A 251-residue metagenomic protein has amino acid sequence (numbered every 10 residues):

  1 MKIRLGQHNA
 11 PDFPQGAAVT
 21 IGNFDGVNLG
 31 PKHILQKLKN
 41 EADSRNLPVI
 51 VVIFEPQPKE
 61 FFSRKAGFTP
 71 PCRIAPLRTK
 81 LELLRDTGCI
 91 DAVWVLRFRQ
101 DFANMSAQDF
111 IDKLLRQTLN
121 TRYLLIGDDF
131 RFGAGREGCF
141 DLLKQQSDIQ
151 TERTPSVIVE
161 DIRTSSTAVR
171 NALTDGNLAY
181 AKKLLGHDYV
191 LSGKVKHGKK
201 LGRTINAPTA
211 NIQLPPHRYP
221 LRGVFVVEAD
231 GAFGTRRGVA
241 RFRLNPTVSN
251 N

Functional and structural regions predicted by a protein language model:
K2-N9, W94: Short acidic-hydrophobic, aromatic-tinged amphipathic segments that line or gate anion-handling sites
A10-P76: N-terminal catalytic cores of NTP/NDP-binding nucleotidyl/phosphoryl-transfer enzymes
N28, L84, L124, A181 (+1 more regions): Residue-level signal for inorganic ion chemistry
N46-I50, D91-A92, R122, Q150: Residues at the starts of beta-strands that form the adenosine-phosphate
C72-K80, N104-I111: Glycine-rich, highly charged phosphate/nucleotide-binding loops
K80-A92: Structural recognition of alpha->loop->beta junctions
D101-P208: Classical nucleotidyltransferase
G198-N251: Phosphate/ribose-recognition catalytic cores of enzymes acting on nucleotide-derived substrates
